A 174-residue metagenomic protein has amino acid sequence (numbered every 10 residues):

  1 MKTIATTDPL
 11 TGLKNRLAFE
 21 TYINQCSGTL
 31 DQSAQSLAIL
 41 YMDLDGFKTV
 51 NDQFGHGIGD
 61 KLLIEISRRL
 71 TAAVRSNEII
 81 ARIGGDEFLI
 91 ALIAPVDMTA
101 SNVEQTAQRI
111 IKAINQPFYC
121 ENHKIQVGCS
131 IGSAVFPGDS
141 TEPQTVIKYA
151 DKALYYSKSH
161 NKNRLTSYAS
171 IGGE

Functional and structural regions predicted by a protein language model:
K2-T6, N15-A38, D45-R75, A81-G85 (+4 more regions): Conserved long alpha-helical elements within nucleotide-processing catalytic cores of c-di-GMP signaling and class III
I39, F88, C129-S133: A structural signal for short, well-ordered beta-strand segments
L44, G85, S130, K162: ATP/adenylate-binding site constellation spanning eukaryotic-like Ser/Thr protein kinases, ABC-transporter
D52, A91-V96, F136-P137: Residue-level recognition of strand-loop junctions within catalytic nucleotide-signaling folds
I80, H123-K124, S130-H160, T166-E174: Cyclic nucleotide signaling catalytic output domains
D97-Q105, T141-E142: Short, conserved charged micro-motifs
